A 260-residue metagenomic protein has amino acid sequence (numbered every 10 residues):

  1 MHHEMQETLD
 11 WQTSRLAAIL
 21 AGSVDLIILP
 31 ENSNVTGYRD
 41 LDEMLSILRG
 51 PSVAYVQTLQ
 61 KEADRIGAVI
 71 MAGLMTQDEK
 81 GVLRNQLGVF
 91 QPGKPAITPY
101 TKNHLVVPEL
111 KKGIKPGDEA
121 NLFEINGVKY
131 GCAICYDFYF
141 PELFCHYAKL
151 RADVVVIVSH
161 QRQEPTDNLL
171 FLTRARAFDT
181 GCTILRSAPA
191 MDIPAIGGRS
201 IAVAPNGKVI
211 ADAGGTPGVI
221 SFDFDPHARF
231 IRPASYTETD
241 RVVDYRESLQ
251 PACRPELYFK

Functional and structural regions predicted by a protein language model:
H2-P92, Q163-F178: Cys-nucleophile CN-hydrolase/nitrilase-fold catalytic domain and related Cys-dependent amidase chemistry that acts on
D25-L26, Y130, V154: Structural motif
S33-N34, T76, H104, Y136 (+2 more regions): Active-site-proximal loop/turn and secondary-structure-junction residues that shape catalytic pockets, frequently
N34, V106, A228-F230: Active-site/binding-pocket entry motifs
G50-M71, Y139-I220: CN hydrolase (nitrilase-like) catalytic-core segments centered on the catalytic cysteine and neighboring Lys/Glu
D78-L150, E164-F171, P233-T239: Active-site catalytic loop in hydrolytic enzyme cores
L122, A190-K260: C-terminal beta-strand edge segments of enzyme domains
